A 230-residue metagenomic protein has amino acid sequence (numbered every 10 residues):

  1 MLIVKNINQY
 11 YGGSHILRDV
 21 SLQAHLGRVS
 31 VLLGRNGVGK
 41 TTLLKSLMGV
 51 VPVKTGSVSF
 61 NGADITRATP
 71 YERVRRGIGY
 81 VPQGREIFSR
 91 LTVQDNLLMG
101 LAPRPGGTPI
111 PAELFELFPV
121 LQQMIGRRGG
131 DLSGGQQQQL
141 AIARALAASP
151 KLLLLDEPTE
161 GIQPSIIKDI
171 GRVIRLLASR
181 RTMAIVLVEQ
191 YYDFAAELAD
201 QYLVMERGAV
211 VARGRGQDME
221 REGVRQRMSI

Functional and structural regions predicted by a protein language model:
L33-R35: The feature captures the beta-strand-to-loop junction immediately N-terminal to the Walker
M48: Helix-to-loop junction immediately C-terminal to a conserved catalytic motif
G56-A63, R76, P109-I110, E116: Conserved ABC transporter NBD signature motif
L91, L132, A145-L146: ABC ATPase signature
R128-L132, Q136: Conserved ABC ATPase signature
A147-K151: A short, proline-enriched helix->beta-strand linker immediately N-terminal to the Walker B motif in ABC-type P-loop
K168-R181: Helical segment within the ABC ATPase nucleotide-binding domain
